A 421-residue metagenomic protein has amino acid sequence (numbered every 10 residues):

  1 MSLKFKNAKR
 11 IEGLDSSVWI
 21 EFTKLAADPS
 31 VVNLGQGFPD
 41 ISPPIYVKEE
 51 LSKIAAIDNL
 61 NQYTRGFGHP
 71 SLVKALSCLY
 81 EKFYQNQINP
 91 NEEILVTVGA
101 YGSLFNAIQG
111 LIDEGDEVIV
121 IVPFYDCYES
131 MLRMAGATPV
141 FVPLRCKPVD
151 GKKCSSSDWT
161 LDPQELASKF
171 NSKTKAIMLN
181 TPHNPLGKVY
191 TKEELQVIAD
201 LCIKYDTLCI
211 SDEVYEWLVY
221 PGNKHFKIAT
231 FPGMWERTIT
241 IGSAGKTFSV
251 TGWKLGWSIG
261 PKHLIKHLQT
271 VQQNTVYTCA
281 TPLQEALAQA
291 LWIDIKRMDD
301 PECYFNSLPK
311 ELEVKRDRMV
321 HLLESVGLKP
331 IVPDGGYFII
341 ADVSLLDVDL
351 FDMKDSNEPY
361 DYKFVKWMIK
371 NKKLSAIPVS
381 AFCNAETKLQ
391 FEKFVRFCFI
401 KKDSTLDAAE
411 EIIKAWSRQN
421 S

Functional and structural regions predicted by a protein language model:
M1-S30, Q36-I54, E81, N86-S421: PLP-dependent class I/II
L34, I57-Y63, A75-C78: Glycine-rich loop-to-alpha-helix module at the N-terminal edge of alpha/beta enzyme cores
F67-G68: Short beta-strand to alpha-helix junction loop
